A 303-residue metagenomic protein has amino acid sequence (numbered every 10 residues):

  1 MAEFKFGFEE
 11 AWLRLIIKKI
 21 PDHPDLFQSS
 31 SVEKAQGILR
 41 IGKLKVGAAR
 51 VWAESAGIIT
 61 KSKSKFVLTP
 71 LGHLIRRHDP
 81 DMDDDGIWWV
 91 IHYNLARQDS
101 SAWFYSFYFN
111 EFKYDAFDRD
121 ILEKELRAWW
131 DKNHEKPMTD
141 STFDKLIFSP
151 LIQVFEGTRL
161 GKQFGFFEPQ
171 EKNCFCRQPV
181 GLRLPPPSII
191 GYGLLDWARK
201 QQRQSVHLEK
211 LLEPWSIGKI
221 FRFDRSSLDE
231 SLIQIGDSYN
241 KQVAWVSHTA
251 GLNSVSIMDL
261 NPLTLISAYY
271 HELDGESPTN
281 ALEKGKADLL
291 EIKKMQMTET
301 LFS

Functional and structural regions predicted by a protein language model:
M1-S303: Donor-sugar nucleotide-binding helix/loop cap in glycosyltransferases
